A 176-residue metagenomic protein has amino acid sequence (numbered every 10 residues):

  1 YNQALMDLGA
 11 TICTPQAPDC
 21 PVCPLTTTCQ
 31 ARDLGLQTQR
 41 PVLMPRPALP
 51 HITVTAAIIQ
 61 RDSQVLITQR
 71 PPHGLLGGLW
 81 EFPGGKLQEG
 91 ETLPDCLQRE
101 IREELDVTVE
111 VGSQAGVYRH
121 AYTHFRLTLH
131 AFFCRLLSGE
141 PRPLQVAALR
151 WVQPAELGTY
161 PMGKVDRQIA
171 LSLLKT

Functional and structural regions predicted by a protein language model:
Y1-P21, L25-L34, D106-T108: Catalytic cores of DNA base-excision repair glycosylases
V22, I58, I67, L129-F133 (+1 more regions): Conserved hydrophobic/aromatic beta-strand scaffold that supports enzyme active sites
T26, L36-E81, E110: N-terminal strand-loop-strand
R46-P50, H73, Y118-L129: Acidic pyrophosphate-coordinating catalytic loop
E81, R126, R150-W151: Short aromatic/basic micro-patch
F82-G116: The catalytic Nudix box helix
F133-K175: NUDIX/MutT-family hydrolases
